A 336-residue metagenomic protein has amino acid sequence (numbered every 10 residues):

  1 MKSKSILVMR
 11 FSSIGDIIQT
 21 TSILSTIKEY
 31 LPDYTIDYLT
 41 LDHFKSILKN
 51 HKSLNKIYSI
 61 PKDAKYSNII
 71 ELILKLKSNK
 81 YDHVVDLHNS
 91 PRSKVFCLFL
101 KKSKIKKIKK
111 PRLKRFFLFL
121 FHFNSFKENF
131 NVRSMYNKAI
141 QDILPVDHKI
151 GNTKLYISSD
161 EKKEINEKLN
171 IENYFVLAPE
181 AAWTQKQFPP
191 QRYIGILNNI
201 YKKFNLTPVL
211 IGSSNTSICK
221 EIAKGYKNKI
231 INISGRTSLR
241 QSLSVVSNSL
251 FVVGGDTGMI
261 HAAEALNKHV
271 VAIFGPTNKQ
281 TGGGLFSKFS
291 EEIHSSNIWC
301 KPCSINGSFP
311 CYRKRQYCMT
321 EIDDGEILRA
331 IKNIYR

Functional and structural regions predicted by a protein language model:
M1-R336: Catalytic machinery of carbohydrate-active enzymes, primarily nucleotide-sugar-dependent glycosyltransferases
